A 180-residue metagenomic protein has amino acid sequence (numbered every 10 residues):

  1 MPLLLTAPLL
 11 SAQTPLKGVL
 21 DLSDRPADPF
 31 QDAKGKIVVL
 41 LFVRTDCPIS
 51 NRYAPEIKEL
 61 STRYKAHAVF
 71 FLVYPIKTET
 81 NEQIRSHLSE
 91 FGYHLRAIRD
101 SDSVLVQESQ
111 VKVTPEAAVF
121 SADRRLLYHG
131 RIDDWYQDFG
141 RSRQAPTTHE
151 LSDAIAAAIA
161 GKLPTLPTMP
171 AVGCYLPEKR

Functional and structural regions predicted by a protein language model:
M1-P8: Bacterial N-terminal signal peptides
L10-A12: Boundary at the C-terminal end of the N-terminal hydrophobic targeting segment
K17-V38: A short beta-strand-turn-helix
D32-N51, F71, I155: Short active-site neighborhood of thiol/selenol oxidoreductases, capturing the structured segment around
R44-A54, K77-T78, C174-P177: Short, thiol/selenol-centered motifs that function as redox-active sites or metal-ligating centers
N51-F91, R99-E108: Structural microenvironment flanking redox-active thiols in thiol-disulfide oxidoreductases
L88-H129: Short, internal strand/loop/helix patches that form the active-site neighborhood or redox-interaction surface
S121-A122, L126-R180: Thiol-/selenol-based redox modules, centered on thioredoxin-like and closely related oxidoreductase domains
